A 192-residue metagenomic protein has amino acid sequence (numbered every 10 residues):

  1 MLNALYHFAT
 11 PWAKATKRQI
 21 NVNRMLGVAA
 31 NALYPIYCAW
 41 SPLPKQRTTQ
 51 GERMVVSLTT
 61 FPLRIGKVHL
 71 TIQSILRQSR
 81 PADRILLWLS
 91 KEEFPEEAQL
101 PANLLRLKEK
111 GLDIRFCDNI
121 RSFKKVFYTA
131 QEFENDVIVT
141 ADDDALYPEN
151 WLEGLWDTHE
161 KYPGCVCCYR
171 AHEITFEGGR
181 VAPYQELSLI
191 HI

Functional and structural regions predicted by a protein language model:
L2-S74: N-proximal low-complexity "stem/linker" segments adjacent to membrane-targeting elements
G66, C117-K125: A short, glycine-/small-residue-rich helix N-cap motif at loop->alpha-helix starts within glycosyltransferase
Q73-A82: Short, acidic, metal-binding catalytic loop of nucleotide-sugar glycosyltransferases
V126-V137: Active-site nucleotide-sugar/metal-binding loop of Leloir-type enzymes
D136-D144: Short beta-strand-to-loop acidic/aromatic patch adjacent to the donor-nucleotide binding site
N150-Y169: Conserved donor-nucleotide/metal-binding helix-loop-beta segment in metal-dependent transferases, i.e., the alpha-helix
C167-V181: Short beta-strand-to-loop element that shapes/binds the nucleotide-sugar donor at the catalytic cleft/hinge
I190-I192: Conserved small/polar residues in nucleotide/adenosyl-binding loops
